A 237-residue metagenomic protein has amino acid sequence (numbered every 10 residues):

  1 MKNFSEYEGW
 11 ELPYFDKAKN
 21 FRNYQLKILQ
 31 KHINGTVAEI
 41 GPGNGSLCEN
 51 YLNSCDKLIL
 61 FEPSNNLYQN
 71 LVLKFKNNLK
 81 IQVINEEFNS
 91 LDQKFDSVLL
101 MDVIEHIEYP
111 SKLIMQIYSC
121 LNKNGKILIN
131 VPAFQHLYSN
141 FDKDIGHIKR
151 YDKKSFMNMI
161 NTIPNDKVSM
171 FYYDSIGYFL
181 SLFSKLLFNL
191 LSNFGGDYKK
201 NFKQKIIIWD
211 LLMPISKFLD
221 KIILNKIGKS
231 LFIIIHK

Functional and structural regions predicted by a protein language model:
M1-M101, S111-I114, Y198-K205, I215 (+1 more regions): Conserved N-terminal segment of class I S-adenosyl-L-methionine
F4-S5, D16, D174-K237: A C-terminal cap/extension of S-adenosyl-L-methionine-dependent methyltransferases that defines the acceptor-substrate
L67, Q135-L137, I176-G177: Feature marks short, surface-exposed loop/turn motifs that line or immediately flank catalytic pockets and channel
M101-I104, N130: Residues lining the SAM
S111-K126: A short glycine-rich, Lys/Arg-flanked "PGG" loop and its adjoining helix->strand segment in the class I
I127-N161: Short, glycine-/aromatic-enriched active-site segment of Class I SAM-dependent methyltransferases
N165-I176: Conserved S-adenosyl-L-methionine
